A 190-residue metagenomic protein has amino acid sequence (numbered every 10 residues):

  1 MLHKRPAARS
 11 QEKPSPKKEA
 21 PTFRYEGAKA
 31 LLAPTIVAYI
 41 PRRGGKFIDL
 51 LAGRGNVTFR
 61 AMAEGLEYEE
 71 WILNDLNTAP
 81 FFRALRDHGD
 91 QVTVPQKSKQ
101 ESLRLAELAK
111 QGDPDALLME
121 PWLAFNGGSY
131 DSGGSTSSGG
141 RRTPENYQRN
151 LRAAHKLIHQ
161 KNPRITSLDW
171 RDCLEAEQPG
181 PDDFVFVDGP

Functional and structural regions predicted by a protein language model:
M1-L2, D188: Short intrinsically disordered, low-complexity coil segments enriched in acidic
L2-A52, N56-V57: S-adenosyl-L-methionine
F23-L31, E145, R164-L168: Conserved phosphate-coordination/catalytic loops
I36-Y39, F47-A61, L73-L76, F82 (+3 more regions): Conserved proline-anchored active-site loop of SAM-dependent methyltransferases that bridges a beta-strand
Y39-R43, K110-G112, L157-H159, E177-P181: Flexible, charged surface loops at secondary-structure boundaries
P41-G45, L66-E67, R86-D87, G180-P181: Short glycine/proline-enriched coil/turn segments at helix->beta-strand junctions
E64-R164, R171-D172: Class I S-adenosyl-L-methionine-dependent methyltransferase module
